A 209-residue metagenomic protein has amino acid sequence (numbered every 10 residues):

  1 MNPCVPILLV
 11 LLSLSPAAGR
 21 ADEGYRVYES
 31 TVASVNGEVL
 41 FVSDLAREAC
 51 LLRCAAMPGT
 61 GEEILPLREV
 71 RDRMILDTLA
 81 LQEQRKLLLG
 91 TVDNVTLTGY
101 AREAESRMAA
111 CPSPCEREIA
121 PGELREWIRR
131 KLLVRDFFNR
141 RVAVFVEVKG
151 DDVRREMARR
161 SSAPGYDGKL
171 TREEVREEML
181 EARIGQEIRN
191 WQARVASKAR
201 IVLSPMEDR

Functional and structural regions predicted by a protein language model:
C4-S15: Bacterial N-terminal signal peptides
A17-A21: Sec/Tat signal peptide C-region and signal peptidase I cleavage site
D22-S34, V39-L40, G61-R209: Peptidyl-prolyl cis-trans isomerase
S43: His/Glu-rich zincin catalytic helix
A46-G59: Short, surface-exposed, low-complexity cationic segments
